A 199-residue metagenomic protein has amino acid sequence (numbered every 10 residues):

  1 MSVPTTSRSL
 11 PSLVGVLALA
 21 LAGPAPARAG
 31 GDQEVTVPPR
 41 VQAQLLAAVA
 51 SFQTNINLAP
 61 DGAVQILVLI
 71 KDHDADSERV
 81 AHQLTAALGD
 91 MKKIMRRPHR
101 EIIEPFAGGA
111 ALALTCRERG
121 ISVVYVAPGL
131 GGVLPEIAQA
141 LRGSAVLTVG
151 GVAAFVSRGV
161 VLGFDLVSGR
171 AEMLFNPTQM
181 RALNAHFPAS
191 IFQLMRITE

Functional and structural regions predicted by a protein language model:
S2-T5, L17, G23-E199: Short hydrophobic alpha-helices and adjacent helix-cap/hinge residues
R8-G15: Sec-dependent signal peptide recognition, specifically the positively charged N-region followed immediately by
